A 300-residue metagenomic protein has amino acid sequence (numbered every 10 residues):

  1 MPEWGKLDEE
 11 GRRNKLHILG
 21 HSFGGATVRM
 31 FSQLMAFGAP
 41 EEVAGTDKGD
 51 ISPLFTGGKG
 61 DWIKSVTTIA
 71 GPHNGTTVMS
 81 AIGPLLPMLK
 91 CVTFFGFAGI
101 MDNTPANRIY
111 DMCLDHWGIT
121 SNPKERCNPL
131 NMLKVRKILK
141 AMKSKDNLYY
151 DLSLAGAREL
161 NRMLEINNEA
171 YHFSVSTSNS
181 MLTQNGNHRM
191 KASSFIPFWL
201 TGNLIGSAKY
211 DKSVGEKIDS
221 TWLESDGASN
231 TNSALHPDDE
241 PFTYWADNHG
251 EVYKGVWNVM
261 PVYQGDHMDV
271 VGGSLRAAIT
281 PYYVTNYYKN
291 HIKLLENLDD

Functional and structural regions predicted by a protein language model:
M1-K6, A39: Alpha/beta-hydrolase active-site loop
K6-G20: Alpha/beta-hydrolase fold nucleophile elbow
G20-G24, V28: Gly/Ala-rich beta-loop-alpha elbow adjacent to hydrolase catalytic centers
R29-L34: Active-site signature of alpha/beta-hydrolase-fold catalytic machinery across serine- and Asp/Cys-nucleophile hydrolases
E41-E42, D47-D300: Helical cap/lid subdomain of alpha/beta-hydrolase-fold lipid enzymes that gates access to the catalytic pocket
